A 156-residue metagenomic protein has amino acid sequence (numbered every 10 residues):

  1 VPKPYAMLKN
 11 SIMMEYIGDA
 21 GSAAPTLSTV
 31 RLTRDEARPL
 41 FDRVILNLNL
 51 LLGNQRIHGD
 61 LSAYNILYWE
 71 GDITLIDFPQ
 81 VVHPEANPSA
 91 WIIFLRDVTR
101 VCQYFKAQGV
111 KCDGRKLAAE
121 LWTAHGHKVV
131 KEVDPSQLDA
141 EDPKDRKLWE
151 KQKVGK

Functional and structural regions predicted by a protein language model:
V1-A23: Conserved ATP-binding subdomain of kinase catalytic cores across diverse folds
I17, D77-V82: Activation of the activation-loop gatekeeper triad in protein kinase-fold domains
S22-T33: AlphaC helix of the protein kinase catalytic domain
G53-A63, Y68: Catalytic-loop of the protein kinase fold
N65-D77: Conserved protein kinase catalytic/activation segment
T74, Y104-K156: Regulatory N- and C-terminal appendages and interdomain linkers associated with kinase/kinase-like NTP transferase
P84-R115: Active-site activation/catalytic loop segments of kinase-like enzymes and analogous catalytic loops in related
